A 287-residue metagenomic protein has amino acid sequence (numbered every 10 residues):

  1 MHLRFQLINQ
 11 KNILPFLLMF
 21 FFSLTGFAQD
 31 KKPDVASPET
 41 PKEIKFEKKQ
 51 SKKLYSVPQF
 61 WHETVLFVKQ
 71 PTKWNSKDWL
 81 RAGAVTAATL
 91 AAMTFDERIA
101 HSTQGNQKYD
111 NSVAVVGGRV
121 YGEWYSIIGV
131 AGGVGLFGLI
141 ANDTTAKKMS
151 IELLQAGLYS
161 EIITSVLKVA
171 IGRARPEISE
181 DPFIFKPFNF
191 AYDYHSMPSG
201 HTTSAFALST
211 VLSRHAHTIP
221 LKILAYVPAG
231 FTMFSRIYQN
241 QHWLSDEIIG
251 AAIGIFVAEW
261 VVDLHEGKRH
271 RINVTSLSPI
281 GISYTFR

Functional and structural regions predicted by a protein language model:
H2-N9, L14-L18, A28-R81, V120-I128 (+1 more regions): Replace "edges of transmembrane helices
A82-T86: Alpha-helical transmembrane segments
A88-R98: Alpha-helical transmembrane segments of multi-pass membrane proteins
D96-N106: Membrane-interface helix-loop junction between the first two transmembrane segments
Q104-V115: Perimembrane loop-to-helix junctions flanking transmembrane segments
G129-V134: Hydrophobic cores of alpha-helical transmembrane segments in multi-pass inner/ER membrane proteins, independent
F137: Active-site microenvironments of hydrolase-like enzyme catalytic domains
